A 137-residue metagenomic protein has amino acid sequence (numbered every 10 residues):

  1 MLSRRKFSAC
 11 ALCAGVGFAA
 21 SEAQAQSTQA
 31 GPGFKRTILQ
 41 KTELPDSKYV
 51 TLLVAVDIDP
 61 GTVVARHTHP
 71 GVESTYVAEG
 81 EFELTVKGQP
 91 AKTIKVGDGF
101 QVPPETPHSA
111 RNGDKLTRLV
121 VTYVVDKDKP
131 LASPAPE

Functional and structural regions predicted by a protein language model:
M1-F18: N-terminal secretory signal peptides and thylakoid transit peptides that target proteins across membranes
L52-T68, P103: Conserved short histidine dyad/triad with adjacent acidic residue
T62-V64, E81-T85, G99: Short beta-strand segments in beta-sandwich/barrel cores
P70-K87: Glycine- and acidic-residue-biased ligand/ion/polar-headgroup-sensing regions
Q89-P104: Short acidic-glycine-tyrosine-enriched beta hairpin
E105-D128: Ligand-binding loop in jelly-roll beta-barrel domains
